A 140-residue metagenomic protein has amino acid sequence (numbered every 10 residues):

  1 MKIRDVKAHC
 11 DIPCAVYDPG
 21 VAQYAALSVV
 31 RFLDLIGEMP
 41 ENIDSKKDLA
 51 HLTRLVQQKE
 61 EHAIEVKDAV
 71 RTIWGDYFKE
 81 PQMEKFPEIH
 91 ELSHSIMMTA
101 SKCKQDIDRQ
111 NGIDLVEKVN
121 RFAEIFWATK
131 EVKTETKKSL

Functional and structural regions predicted by a protein language model:
M1-T53, Q82, P87-V119, I125-L140: N-terminal intrinsically disordered, cationic/polar leader segments that include organellar targeting peptides
L35-E38, E65, A69-T72: Short helix-loop boundary/capping segments at the starts of domains
L52-K67: Alpha-helical segments in soluble extracytoplasmic regions
A69-F86: Short, solvent-exposed, charged loop/turn and helix-capping segments that join or cap alpha-helices on peripheral
